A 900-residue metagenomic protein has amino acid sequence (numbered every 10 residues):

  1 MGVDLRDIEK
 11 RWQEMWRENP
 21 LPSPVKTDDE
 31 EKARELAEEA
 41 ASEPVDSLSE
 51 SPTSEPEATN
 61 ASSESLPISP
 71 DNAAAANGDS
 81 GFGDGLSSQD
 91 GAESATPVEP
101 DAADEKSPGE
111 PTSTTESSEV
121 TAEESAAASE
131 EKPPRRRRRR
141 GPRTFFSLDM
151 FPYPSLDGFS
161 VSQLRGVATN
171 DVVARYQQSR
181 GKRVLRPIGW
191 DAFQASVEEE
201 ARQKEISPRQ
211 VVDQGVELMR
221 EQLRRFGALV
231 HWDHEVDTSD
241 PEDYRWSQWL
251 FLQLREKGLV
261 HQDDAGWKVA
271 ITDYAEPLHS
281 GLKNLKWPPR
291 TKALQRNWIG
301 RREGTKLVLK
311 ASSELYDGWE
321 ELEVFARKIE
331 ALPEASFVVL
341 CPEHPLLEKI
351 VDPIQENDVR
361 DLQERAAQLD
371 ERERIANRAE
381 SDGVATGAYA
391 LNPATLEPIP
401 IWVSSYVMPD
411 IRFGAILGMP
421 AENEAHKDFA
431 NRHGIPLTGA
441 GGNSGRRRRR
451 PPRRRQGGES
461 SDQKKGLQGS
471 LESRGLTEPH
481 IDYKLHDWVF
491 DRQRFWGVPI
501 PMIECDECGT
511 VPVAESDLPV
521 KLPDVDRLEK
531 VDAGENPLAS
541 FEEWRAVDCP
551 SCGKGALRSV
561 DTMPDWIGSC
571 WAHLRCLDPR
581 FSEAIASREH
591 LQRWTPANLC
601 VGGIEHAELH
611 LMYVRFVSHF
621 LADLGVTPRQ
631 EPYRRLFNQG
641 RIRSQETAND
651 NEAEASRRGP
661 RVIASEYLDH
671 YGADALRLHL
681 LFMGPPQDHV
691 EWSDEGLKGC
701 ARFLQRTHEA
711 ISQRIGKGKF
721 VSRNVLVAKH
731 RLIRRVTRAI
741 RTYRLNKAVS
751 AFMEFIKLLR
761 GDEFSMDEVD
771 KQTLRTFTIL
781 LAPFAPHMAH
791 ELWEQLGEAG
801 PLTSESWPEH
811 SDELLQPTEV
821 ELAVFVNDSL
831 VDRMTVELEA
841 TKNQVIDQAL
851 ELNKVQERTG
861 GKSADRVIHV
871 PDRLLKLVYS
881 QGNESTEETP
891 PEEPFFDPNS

Functional and structural regions predicted by a protein language model:
M1, M150-F159, W232-V236, M408-I416 (+9 more regions): Glycine- and acidic
M1-E39, E43-D46, E50, E55-E64 (+15 more regions): Basic, alpha-helical terminal appendages of large translation-related enzymes
M1-E50, N60, I68-D71, F82 (+8 more regions): N-terminal, positively charged nucleic-acid-binding surface of large information/translation enzymes
G2-L5, K10-R11, M15-P20, R202-E330 (+11 more regions): Residue patterns forming the tRNA-binding/recognition surfaces of aminoacyl-tRNA synthetases and related DALR
V3-M15, E35-A40, E57, D101 (+7 more regions): NTP-handling and nucleic-acid-processing catalytic cores
R139-D149, L223-G227, D317, P398-V407 (+4 more regions): Active-site-adjacent bridging/hinge elements
V161-G181, D191, D240-W246, K292-R296 (+7 more regions): Structured ligand/cofactor/substrate-binding pocket environments in proteins
E256-D263, A331, P479-C508, D565 (+4 more regions): Helix-rich, typically C-terminal accessory recognition domains appended to large enzymatic cores
